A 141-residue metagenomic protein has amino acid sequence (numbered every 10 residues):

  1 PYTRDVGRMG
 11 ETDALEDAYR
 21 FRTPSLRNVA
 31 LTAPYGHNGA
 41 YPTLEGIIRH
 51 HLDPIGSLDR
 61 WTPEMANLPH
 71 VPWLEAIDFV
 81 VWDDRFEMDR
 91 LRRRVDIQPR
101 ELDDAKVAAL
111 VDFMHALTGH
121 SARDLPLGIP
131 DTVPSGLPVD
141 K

Functional and structural regions predicted by a protein language model:
P1-K141: Periplasmic c-type cytochrome electron-transfer domains
